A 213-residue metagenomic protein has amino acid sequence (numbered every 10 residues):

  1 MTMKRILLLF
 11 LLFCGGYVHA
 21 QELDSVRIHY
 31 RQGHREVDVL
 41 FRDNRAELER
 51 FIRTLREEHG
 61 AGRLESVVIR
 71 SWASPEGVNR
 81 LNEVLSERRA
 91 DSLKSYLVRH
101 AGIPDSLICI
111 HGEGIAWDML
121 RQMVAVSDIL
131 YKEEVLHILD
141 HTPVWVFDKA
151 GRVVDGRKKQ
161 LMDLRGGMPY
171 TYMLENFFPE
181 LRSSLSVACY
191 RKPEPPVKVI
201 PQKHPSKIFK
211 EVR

Functional and structural regions predicted by a protein language model:
M1-M3: N-terminal secretory signal peptides that target proteins for export/translocation
I6-C14: Sec-dependent N-terminal signal peptides
G16-A20: Sec/Tat signal peptide C-region and signal peptidase I cleavage site
E22-R42, A46, A61-E65, D105-R213: Periplasmic OmpA/Pal-like peptidoglycan-binding modules at the C-termini of bacterial envelope proteins
D43, E47-R50, V84, R88 (+2 more regions): Extracytoplasmic/secreted proteins, especially bacterial periplasmic and envelope-associated proteins
E49-G60: Short amphipathic alpha-helices and their capping/turn segments at secondary-structure boundaries
H59-E87, L97, I108-R121: Short, surface-exposed beta-strand segments enriched in small/polar/acidic residues
A101-I103: Short helix-capping segments at alpha-helix termini
